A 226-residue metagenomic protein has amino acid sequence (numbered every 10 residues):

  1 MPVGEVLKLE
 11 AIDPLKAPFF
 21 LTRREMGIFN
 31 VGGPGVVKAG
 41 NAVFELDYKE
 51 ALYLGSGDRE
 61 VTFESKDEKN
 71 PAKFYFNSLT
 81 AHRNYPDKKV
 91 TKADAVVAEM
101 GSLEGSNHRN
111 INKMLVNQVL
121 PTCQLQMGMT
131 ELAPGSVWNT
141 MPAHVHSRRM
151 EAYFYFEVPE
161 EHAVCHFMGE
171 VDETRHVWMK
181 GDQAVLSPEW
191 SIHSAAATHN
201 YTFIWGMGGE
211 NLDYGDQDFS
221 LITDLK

Functional and structural regions predicted by a protein language model:
M1-E50: Long, hydrophobic/aromatic-enriched structural stretches that serve as scaffold segments
M1-P14, H108-E151: A short glycine-rich, His/Asp/Glu-containing loop-to-beta-strand
F19-V36, E131-A133, H146-D172, W178: Short, conserved beta-strand element in jelly-roll/cupin
G32-T80: Acidic, low-complexity central loop/insert segments
L46-K66, W178-H199, G208: Conserved metal-binding segment of the jelly-roll/cupin
T62-C123, T130: Surface-exposed beta-loop interaction hotspot
E68-P86, H199-F219: A short hydrophobic beta-strand segment most commonly corresponding to one strand of the jelly-roll/cupin
L221-K226: Conserved double-stranded beta-helix
